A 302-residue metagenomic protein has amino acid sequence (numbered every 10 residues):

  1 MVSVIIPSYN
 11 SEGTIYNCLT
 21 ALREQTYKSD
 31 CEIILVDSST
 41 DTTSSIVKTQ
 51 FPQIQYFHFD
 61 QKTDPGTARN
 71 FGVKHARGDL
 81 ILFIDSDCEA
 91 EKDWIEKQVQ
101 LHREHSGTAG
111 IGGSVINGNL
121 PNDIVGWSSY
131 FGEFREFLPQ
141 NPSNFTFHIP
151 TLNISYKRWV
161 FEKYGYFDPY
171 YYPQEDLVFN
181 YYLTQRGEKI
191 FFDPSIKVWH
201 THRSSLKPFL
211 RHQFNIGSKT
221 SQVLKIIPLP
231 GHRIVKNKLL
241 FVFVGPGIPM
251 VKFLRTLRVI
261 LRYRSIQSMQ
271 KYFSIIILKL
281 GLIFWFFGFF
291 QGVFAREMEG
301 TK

Functional and structural regions predicted by a protein language model:
T20-D30: Short, acidic, metal-binding catalytic loop of nucleotide-sugar glycosyltransferases
A21, V36-S45, Q61, C88: A conserved acidic beta->alpha catalytic loop
F59-A76: Glycine-rich, basic loop-to-helix element that forms the pyrophosphate-binding segment of sugar-nucleotide handling
I81: Short aromatic/hydrophobic "clamp" motif used to bind/position activated sugar donors
D93-V125: Conserved donor NDP-sugar-binding/catalytic core segment of glycosyltransferases
G113-S114, S129-F147: Short, flexible, basic/aromatic active-site loop/helix in glycosyltransferases
Y172-F179: Acidic donor-binding loop at a coil-to-helix junction in glycosyltransferase catalytic cores that engages
I190, K197-G281: Active-site-adjacent helix/loop segment of glycosyltransferases that harbors family-specific signature motifs
